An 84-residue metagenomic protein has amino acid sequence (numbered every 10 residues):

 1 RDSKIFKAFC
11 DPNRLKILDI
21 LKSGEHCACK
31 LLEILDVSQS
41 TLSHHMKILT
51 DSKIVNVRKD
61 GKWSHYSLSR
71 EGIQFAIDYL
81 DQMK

Functional and structural regions predicted by a protein language model:
R1-D2, H65-K84: Conserved segment of winged-helix/HTH DNA-binding domains
P12, G24-C27: Short capping segments at the starts of secondary-structure elements
L15-I17: Pre-recognition alpha-helix immediately N-terminal to the DNA-recognition helix within helix-turn-helix or winged-helix
D19, S43-H45, K62: Base-recognition residues in the alpha-helical recognition helix of bacterial helix-turn-helix
I20, I34: Residues within the alpha-helical elements of helix-turn-helix
C27, S38-T41: Helix-turn-helix DNA-binding motif, specifically the short coil turn and the N-cap/start of the second
L32-E33, H44, T50-D51: Alpha-helical residues within the helix-turn-helix
T50-D60, S67: Beta-hairpin "wing" of winged helix-turn-helix
